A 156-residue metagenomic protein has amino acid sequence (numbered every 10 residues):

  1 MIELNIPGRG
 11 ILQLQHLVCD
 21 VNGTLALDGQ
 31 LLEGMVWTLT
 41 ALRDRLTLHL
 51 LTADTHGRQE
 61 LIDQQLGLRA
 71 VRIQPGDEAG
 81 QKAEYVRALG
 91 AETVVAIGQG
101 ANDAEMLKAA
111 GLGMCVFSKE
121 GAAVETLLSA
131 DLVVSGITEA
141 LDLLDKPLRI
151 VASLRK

Functional and structural regions predicted by a protein language model:
M1-C19, K156: Non-catalytic pre-domain segments flanking phosphatase-related domains
I6, D28-L46, A79-A83: Short, acidic loop-to-helix structural element flanking the phosphoryl-transfer center in phosphate-processing enzymes
Q13-Q15, L46, E92-V94: Short coil/turn segments at beta-strand junctions that form active-site/ligand-binding loops
H16-A26, G67-L68: Glycine-rich phosphate-binding "P-loop"
V18, H49-L50, V71: Short, conserved beta-strand segments within well-ordered enzyme catalytic domains that often line or immediately flank
T24, T38-D63: Substrate-recognition element of Asp-dependent hydrolases with the DxDx(T/V) motif
D54-K156: C-terminal cap/substrate-recognition subdomain and adjoining C-terminal extension of metal-dependent phosphatase-like
